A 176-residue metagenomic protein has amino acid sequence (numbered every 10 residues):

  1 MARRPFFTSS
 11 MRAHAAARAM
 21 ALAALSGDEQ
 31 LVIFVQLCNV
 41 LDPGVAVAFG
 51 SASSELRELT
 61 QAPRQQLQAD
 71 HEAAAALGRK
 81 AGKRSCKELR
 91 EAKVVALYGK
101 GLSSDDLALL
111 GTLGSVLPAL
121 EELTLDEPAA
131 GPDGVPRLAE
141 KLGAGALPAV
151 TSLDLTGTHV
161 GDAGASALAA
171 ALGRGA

Functional and structural regions predicted by a protein language model:
A2-A176: Leucine-rich tandem repeat or coiled-coil scaffolds
